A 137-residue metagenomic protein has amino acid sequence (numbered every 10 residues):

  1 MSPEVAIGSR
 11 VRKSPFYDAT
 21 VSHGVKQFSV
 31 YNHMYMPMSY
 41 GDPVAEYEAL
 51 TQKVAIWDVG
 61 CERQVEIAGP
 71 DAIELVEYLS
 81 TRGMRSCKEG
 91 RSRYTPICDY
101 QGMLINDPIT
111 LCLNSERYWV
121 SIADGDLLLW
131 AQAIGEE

Functional and structural regions predicted by a protein language model:
M1-C98, M103-I105: Acidic, proline/glycine-enriched N-terminal capping motif
N106-E137: Acidic, low-complexity central loop/insert segments
